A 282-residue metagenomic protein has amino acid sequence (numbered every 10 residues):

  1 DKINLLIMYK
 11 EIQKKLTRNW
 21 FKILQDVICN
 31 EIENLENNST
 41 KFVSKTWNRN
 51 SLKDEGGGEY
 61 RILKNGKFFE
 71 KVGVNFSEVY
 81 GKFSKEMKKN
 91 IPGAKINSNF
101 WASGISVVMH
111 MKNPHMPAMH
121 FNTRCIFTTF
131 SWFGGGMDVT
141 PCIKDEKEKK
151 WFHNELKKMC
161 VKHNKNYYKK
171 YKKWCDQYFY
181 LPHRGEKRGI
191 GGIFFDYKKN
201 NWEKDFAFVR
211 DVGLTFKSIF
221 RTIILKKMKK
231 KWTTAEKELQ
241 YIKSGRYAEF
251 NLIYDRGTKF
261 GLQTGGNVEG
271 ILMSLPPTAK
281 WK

Functional and structural regions predicted by a protein language model:
D1-I7: Short, Lys/Arg-enriched N-terminal segments with co-localized hydrophobic residues within the first ~10-30 amino acids
Y9-P92, K198-I253: Gly/Pro-rich turn-and-neighbor structural signature
G58-G135: Internal mixed beta-strand/loop scaffold within catalytic domains of large alpha/beta enzymes
K71-G73, W101-S103, W132-T140, E186-N201 (+1 more regions): Glycine-rich, often proline-containing surface loops adjacent to acidic residues and nearby aromatics that form
K85-M87, M116-A118, D145-E148, F260-L262: Short helix/loop capping segments that flank catalytic or ligand/cofactor-binding pockets
T129-K173: Compact, glycine/acidic-enriched structural inserts
K158-F208, I223-L225: Long, charged, mostly alpha-helical binding arms that flank functional sites
T258-W281: Long, contiguous binding/interaction regions
